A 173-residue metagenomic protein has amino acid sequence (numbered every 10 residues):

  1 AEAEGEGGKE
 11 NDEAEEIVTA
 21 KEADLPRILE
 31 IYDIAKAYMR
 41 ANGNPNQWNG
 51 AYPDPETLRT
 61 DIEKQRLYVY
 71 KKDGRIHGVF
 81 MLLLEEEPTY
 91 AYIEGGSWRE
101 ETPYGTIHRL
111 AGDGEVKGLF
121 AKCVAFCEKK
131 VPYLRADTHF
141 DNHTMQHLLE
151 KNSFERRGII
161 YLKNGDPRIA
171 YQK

Functional and structural regions predicted by a protein language model:
E16-E30: A short beta-loop-alpha structural element at the N-terminal edge of CoA-dependent acyl/N-acetyltransferase catalytic
K36-T57: Conserved GNAT-fold acetyl-CoA-binding loop/helix
E56-V69, E86-P88: A short helix-loop-beta-strand connector motif used in the catalytic cores of GNAT acetyltransferases and, in some
K64-F80: Conserved beta-hairpin
M81-E115: Conserved acyl-donor/pantetheine-binding loop and adjacent beta-alpha core of acyl/acetyltransferases and related
G112-K129, Q146-K151: Conserved acetyl-CoA-binding loop-helix of GNAT-fold acetyltransferases
A121, D141-G158, D166: Conserved active-site alpha-helix within GNAT-family acetyltransferase domains
K129-F140: Conserved GNAT acetyl-CoA-binding A-motif
